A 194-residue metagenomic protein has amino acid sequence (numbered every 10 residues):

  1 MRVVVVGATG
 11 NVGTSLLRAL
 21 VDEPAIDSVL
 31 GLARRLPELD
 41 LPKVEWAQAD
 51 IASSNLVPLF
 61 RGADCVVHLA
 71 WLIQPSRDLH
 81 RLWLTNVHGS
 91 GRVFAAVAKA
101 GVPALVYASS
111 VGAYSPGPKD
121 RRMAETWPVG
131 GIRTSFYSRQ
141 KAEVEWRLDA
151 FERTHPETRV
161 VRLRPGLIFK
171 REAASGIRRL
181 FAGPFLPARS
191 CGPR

Functional and structural regions predicted by a protein language model:
M1-D22: N-terminal Rossmann NAD(P)H-binding glycine-rich loop of SDR-like oxidoreductase domains
V6, L32, V66-A70, L105-V111 (+1 more regions): SDR active-site strand-loop-helix element
N11-T14, V87, A142: Residues forming the Rossmann-fold NAD(P)(H) cofactor-binding site
A25-R34: Conserved glycine-rich Rossmann-like NAD(P)H-binding loop of the short-chain dehydrogenase/reductase
E38, Q48-H88, A96, P116: NAD(P)H-binding glycine-rich loop region in Rossmannoid oxidoreductase-like domains and their noncatalytic homologs
H88, R92-Y137, V161: Conserved Rossmann-fold NAD(P)-dependent oxidoreductase catalytic core, especially the SDR/UDP-sugar
T134-V161: Active-site Tyr-X1-5-Lys
T154, T158-R194: NAD(P)-dependent short-chain dehydrogenase/reductase
